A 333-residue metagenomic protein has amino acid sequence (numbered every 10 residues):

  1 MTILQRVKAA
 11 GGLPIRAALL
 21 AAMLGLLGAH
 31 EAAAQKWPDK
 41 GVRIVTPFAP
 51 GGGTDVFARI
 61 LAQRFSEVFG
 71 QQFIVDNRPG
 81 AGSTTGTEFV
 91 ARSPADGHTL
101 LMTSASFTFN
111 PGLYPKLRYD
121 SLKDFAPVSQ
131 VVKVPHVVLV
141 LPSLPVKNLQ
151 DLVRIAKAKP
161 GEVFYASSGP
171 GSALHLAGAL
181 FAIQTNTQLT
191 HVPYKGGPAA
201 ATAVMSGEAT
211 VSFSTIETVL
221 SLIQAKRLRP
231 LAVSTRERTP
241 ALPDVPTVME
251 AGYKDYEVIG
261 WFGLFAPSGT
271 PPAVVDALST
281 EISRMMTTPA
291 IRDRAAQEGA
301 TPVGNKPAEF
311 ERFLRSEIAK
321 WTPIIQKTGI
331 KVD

Functional and structural regions predicted by a protein language model:
M1-G12: N-terminal secretory signal peptides that target proteins for export/translocation
G12-G28: Bacterial N-terminal signal peptides
G28-A34: Sec/Tat signal peptide C-region and signal peptidase I cleavage site
A34-K123, E162-F164, N186-F213, L222 (+2 more regions): N-terminal (or domain-start) structured segment
D39-G41, I183-T187, E250, P272-D333: An extracytoplasmic/periplasmic, membrane-proximal ligand-sensing/linker region
R92-H98, G112-A199, V248-E250, W261-R294: Hinge/capping helix and adjacent helix->loop/strand transition within the periplasmic-binding protein
M102-F107, S167, G197, S214-V219 (+3 more regions): Beta->alpha turn/N-cap motifs
F107-K116, H175, L180-Q184, V211-V245 (+1 more regions): A ligand-binding cleft/hinge motif common to bilobed small-molecule-binding domains
